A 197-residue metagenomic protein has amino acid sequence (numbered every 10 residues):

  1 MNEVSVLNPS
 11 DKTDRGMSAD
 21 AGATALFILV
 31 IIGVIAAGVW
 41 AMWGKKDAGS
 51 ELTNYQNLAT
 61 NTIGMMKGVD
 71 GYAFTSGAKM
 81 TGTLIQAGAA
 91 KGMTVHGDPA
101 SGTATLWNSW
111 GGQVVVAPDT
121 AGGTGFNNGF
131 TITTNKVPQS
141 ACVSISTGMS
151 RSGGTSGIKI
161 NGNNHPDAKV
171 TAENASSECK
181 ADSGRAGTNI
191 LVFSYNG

Functional and structural regions predicted by a protein language model:
M1, M17, M42, M65-M66 (+3 more regions): Detector for methionine-enriched segments
N2-E51: N-terminal single-pass transmembrane signal-anchor helix
V30-I31, A36, W43-K46, T62 (+4 more regions): Short, flexible coil/linker segments at or flanking structured domains
A37, Q56, V143: Short alpha-helical basic/polar micro-motif
W40-T83: Membrane-proximal N-terminal amphipathic helix
D70-G197: Periplasmic/extracellular, small/polar-rich flexible segments of pilin-like filament-forming proteins
